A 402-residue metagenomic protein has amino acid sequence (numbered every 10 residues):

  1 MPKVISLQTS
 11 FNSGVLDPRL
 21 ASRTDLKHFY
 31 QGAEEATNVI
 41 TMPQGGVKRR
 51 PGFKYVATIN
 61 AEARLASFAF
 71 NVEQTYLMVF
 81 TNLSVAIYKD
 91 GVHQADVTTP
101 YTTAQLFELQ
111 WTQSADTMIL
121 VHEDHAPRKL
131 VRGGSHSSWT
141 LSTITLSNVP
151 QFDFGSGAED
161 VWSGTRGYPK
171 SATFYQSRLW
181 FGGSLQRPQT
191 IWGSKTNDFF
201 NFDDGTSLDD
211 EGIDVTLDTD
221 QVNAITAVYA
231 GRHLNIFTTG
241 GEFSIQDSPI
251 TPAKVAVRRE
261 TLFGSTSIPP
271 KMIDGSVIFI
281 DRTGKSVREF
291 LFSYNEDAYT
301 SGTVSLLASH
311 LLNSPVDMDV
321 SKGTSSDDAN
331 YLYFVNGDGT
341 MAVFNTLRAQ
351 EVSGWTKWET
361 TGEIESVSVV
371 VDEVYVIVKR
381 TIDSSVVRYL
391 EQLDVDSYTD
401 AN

Functional and structural regions predicted by a protein language model:
M1-H93, K129, G133-H233, G240 (+1 more regions): N-terminal beta-propeller domains
A57-E62, Y101-Q105, D160-P169, T261-F263 (+3 more regions): Surface-exposed ligand/attachment interfaces on beta-rich extracellular proteins
S84-A158, T340-V395: Beta-strand-rich solenoidal segments
L109-W111, R178, T216-N402: Beta-sheet-dominated scaffold domains
